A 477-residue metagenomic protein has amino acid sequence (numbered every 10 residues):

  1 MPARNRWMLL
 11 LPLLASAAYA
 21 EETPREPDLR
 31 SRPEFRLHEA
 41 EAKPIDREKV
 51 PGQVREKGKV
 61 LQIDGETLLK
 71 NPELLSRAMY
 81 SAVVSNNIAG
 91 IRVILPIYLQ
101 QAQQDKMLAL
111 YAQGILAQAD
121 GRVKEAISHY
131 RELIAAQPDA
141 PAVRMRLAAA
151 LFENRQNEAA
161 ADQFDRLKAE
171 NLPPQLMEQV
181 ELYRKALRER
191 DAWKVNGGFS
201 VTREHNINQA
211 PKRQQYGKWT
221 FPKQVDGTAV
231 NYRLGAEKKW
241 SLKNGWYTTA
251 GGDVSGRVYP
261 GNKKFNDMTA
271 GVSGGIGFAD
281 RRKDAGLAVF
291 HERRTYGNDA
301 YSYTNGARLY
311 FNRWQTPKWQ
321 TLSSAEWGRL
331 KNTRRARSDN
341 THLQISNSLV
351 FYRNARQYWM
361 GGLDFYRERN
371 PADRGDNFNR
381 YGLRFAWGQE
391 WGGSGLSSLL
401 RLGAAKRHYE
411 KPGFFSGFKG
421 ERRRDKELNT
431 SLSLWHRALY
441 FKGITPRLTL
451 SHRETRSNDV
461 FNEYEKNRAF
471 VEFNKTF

Functional and structural regions predicted by a protein language model:
M1-E22: Gram-negative bacterial Sec-dependent N-terminal signal peptides
E21-I63, N71-P72, M79-L99, Y111-F477: Gram-negative and organellar
M107: Membrane-embedded glycan transfer/ligation machinery that uses polyprenyl lipid-linked sugar donors/oligosaccharides
